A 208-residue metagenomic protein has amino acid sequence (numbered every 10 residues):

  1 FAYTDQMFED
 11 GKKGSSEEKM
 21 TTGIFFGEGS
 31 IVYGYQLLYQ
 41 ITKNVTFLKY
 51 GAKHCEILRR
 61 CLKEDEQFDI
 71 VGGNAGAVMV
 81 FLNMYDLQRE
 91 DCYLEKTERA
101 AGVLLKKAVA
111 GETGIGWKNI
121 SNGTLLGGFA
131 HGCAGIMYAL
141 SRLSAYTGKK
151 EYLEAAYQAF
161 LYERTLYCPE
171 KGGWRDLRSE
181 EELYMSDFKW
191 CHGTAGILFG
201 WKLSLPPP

Functional and structural regions predicted by a protein language model:
F1-P208: Glycan-recognition and catalytic cores of secretory/periplasmic carbohydrate-active enzymes
